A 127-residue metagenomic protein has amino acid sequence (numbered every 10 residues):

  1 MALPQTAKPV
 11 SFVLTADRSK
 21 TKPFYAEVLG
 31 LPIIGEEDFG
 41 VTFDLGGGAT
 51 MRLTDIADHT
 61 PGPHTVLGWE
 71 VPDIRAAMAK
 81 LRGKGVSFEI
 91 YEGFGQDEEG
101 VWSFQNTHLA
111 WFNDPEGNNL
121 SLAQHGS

Functional and structural regions predicted by a protein language model:
M1-P4, W69, R82-S127: Vicinal oxygen chelate
M1-S19, T50, H64-L67, S121-S127: N-terminal beta-strand motif that seeds the catalytic metal site of vicinal oxygen chelate
A2-T6, L14, F24, G48 (+3 more regions): Generic alpha-helix detector with strongest preference for long hydrophobic helices that associate with membranes
T6, F12-M51: Core segments of cupin and vicinal oxygen chelate
K8-D17, V41-D44, D58-V86, T107-N113: Vicinal oxygen chelate
E27, P32-I34, T54-I56, Y91 (+2 more regions): Surface-exposed loop/turn and secondary-structure junction residues enriched for glycine/proline
P32-V66, P72, E89, P115 (+1 more regions): Conserved short beta-strand elements that form part of the metal-binding/catalytic scaffold of enzyme active sites
